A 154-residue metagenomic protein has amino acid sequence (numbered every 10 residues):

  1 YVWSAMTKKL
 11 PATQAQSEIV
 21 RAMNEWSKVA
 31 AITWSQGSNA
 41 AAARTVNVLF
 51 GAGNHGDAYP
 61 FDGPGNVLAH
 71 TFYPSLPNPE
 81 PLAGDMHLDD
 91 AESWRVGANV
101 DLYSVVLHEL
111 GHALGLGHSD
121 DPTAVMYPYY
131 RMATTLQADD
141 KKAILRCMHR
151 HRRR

Functional and structural regions predicted by a protein language model:
Y1-R154: Zinc-dependent metalloendopeptidases
